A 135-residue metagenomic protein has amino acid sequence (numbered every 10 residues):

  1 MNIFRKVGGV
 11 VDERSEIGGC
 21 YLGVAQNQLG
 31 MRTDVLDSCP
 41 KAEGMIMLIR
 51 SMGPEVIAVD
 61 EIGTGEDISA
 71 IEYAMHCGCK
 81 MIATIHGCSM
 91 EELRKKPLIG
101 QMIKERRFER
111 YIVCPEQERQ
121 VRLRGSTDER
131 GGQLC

Functional and structural regions predicted by a protein language model:
N2-L48: P-loop NTPase switch/communication element
I17-C20, E91-L93, R119-L123: Switch/connector loops and helix/strand junctions flanking conserved nucleotide-binding motifs in nucleotide-processing
N27-G30, H76, Q101-I103, R130-Q133: Short, low-complexity, polar/charged sequence segments that are solvent-exposed and flexible
A42-E43, S69, G100, V121: A broad, structure-centric signal for solvent-exposed, well-ordered loop/edge residues that line or flank functional
L48-R50, E72, S126-T127: Surface-exposed beta-strand edges and their flanking turn/coil or helix-capping segments
M52-P54, A58-Y111, E116: Conserved P-loop NTPase nucleotide-binding/switch module
K104, E109-C135: Conserved P-loop NTPase
